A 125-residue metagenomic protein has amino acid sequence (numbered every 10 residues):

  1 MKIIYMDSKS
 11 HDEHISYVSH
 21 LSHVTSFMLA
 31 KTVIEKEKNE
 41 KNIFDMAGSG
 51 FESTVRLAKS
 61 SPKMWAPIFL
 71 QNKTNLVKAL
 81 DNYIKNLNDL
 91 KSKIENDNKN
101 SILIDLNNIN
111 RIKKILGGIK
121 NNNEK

Functional and structural regions predicted by a protein language model:
M1-R56: Internal alpha-helical scaffold of NAD(P)-dependent oxidoreductase catalytic cores
I4, S19, H23, D81 (+2 more regions): Generic structural signal for well-ordered, non-transmembrane alpha-helical segments in soluble/cytosolic regions
V24-F27, S60, K93, I115: Amphipathic alpha-helical interaction surfaces
N42-I109: Interdomain hinge/lid region at the active-site interface of Rossmann-like NAD(P)-dependent oxidoreductases
K114-K125: Long, positively charged, glycine-interspersed low-complexity recognition regions
